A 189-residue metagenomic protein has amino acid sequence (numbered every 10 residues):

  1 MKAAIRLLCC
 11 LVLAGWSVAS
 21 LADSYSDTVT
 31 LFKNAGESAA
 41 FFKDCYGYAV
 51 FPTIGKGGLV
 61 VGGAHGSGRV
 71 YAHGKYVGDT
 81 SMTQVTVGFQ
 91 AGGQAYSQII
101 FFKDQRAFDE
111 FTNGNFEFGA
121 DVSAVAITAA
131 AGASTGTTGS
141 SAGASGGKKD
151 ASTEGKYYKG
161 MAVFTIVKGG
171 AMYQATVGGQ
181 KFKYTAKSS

Functional and structural regions predicted by a protein language model:
M1-L8: Bacterial N-terminal signal peptides that target proteins for export
L8-C9, D44: The N-terminal extracellular segments of secreted preproproteins, especially immediately downstream of signal
L21-S189: Small-residue-enriched, tightly packed secondary-structure blocks
